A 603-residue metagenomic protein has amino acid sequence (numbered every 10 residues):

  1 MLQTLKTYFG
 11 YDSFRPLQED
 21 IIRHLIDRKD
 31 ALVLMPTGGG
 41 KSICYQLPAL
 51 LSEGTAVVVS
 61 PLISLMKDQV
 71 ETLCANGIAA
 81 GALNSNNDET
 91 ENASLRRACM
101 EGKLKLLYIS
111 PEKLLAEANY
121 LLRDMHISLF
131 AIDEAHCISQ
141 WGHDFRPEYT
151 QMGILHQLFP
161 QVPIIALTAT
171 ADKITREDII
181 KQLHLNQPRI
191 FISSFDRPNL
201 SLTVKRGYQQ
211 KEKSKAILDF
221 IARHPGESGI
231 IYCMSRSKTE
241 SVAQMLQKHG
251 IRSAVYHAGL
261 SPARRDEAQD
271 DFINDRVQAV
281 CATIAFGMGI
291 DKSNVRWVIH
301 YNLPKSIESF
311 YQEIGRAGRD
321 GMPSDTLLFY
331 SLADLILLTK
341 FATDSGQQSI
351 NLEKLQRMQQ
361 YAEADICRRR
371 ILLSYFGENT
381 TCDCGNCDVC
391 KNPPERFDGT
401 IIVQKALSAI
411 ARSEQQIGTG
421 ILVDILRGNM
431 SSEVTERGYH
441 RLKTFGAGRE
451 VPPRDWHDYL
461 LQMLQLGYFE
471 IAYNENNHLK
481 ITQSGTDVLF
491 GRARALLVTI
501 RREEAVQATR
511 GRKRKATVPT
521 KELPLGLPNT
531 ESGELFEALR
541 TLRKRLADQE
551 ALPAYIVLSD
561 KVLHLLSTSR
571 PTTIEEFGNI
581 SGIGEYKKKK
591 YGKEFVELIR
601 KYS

Functional and structural regions predicted by a protein language model:
M1, I350-L352, T381-S603: Accessory DNA-binding and partner-docking regions appended to nucleic-acid-acting proteins, especially the terminal
M1-Y8, D12-P16, D20-S42, L50-S52 (+3 more regions): Helicase motor core with emphasis on the C-terminal RecA-like subdomain
L25, I221, F272, A362 (+2 more regions): Short helix-to-turn junction characteristic of helix-turn-helix DNA-binding domains, especially the helix
P160, P225, D365, Q415 (+1 more regions): Flexible coil/turn residues that form the inter-helical turn or adjacent wing/linker of helix-turn-helix
Q347-F376: Short, charged low-complexity linear segments at domain edges
